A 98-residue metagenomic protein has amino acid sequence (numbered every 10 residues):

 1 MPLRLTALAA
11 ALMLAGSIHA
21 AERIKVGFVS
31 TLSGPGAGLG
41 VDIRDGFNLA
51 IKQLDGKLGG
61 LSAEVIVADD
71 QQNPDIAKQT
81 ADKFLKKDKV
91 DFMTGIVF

Functional and structural regions predicted by a protein language model:
M1-A7: Bacterial N-terminal signal peptides that target proteins for export
L8-L14: Hydrophobic alpha-helical targeting segments used for export or membrane insertion
G16-A20: Sec/Tat signal peptide C-region and signal peptidase I cleavage site
E22-A37: Short N-terminal segments immediately surrounding and downstream of signal-peptide cleavage
R23, G38-I43, Q53, K57-F98: Beta-alpha junction/loop-to-helix N-cap segments that form part of ligand/metal-binding clefts
D45-L49: Short amphipathic alpha-helical face segments that pack within enzyme cores and frequently flank/anchor catalytic
